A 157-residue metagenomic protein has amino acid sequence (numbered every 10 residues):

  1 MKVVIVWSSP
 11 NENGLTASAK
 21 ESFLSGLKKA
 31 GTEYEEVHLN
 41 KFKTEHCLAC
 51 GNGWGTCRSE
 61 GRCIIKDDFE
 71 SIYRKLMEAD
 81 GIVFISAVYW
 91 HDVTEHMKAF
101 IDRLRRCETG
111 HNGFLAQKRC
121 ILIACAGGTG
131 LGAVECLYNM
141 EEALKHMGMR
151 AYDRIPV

Functional and structural regions predicted by a protein language model:
M1-G110, A151-V157: N-terminal beta1-alpha1-beta2 submodule of the flavodoxin-like/Rossmannoid cofactor-binding fold
E95-H96, T109-R154: Short, glycine-/small-residue-rich phosphate/pyrophosphate-handling segment
